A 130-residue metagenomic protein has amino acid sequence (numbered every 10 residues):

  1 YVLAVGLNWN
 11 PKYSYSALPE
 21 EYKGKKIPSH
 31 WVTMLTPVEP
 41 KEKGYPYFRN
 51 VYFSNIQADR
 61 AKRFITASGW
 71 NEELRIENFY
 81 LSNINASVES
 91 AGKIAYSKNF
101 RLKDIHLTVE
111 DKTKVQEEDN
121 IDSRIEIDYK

Functional and structural regions predicted by a protein language model:
Y1-K130: Extracellular/periplasmic carbohydrate-active domains that bind, remodel, or depolymerize complex polysaccharides
